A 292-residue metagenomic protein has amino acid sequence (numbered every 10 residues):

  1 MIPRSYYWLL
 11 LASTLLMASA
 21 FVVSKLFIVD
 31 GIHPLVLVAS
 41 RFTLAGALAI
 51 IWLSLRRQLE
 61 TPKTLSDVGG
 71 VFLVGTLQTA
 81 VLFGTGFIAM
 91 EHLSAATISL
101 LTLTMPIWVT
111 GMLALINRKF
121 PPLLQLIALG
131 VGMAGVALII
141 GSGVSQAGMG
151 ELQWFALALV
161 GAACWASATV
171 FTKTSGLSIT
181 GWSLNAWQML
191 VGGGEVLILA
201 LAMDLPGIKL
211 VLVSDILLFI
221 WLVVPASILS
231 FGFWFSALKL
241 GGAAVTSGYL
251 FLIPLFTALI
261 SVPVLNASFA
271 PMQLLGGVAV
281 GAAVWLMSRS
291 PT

Functional and structural regions predicted by a protein language model:
M1-S40, A147-T174, G194-I198: Glycine-/small-residue-enriched transmembrane alpha-helix faces in small-molecule transporters and effluxers
S13, S40, T79, F83 (+3 more regions): Helix-helix packing/entry segments at the starts of transmembrane helices
L16, A20-F21, I50-T102, L138 (+1 more regions): Specific transmembrane alpha-helical segments of multi-pass solute transporters/efflux pumps, especially DMT/EamA
A18, V22, G75-A80, G84 (+7 more regions): Hydrophobic/small/kink-forming positions within alpha-helical transmembrane segments of polytopic membrane proteins
F27, L37, R41, A89 (+8 more regions): Hydrophobic/aromatic residues within transmembrane alpha-helices of multi-pass small-molecule transporters
L48-L53, G86, M105-G130, L255-L275: C-terminal transmembrane-helix exit sites in multi-pass transporters
A49, P121-G143, V196, F251 (+2 more regions): Hydrophobic transmembrane alpha-helices of multi-pass small-molecule transport proteins
A49, V109-G111, L115, Q146-D204 (+2 more regions): Transmembrane alpha-helical segments that form core, pore/gating elements of small-molecule transporters/exporters
